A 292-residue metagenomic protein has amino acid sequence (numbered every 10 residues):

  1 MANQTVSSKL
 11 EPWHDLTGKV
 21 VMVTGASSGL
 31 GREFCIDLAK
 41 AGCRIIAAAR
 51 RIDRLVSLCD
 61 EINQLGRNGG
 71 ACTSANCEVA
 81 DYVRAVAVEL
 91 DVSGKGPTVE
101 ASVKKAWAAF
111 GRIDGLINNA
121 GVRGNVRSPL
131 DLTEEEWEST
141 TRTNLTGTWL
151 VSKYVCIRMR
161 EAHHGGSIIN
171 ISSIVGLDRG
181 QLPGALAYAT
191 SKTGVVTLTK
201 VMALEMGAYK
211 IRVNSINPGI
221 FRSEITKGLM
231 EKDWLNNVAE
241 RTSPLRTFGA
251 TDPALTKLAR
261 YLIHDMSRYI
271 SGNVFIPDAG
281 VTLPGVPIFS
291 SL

Functional and structural regions predicted by a protein language model:
N3-E11, R123, R260, S271-L292: Short C-terminal tail/terminal secondary-structure segment of NAD(P)H-dependent dehydrogenase/reductase domains
Q4, P97-T98, S102, S215 (+2 more regions): C-terminal helical subdomain
V20, S27-S28: Conserved glycine-rich cofactor-binding loop
C43-L58: Conserved glycine-rich Rossmann-like NAD(P)H-binding loop of the short-chain dehydrogenase/reductase
R127-P129, T133-T141, A239: Substrate-binding pocket helix/loop in short-chain dehydrogenase/reductase
I157, L204-A208, R268: Alpha-helical segment proximal to the catalytic Tyr-Lys
I169-G194, T199-A208, I220: Catalytic loop of short-chain dehydrogenase/reductase
